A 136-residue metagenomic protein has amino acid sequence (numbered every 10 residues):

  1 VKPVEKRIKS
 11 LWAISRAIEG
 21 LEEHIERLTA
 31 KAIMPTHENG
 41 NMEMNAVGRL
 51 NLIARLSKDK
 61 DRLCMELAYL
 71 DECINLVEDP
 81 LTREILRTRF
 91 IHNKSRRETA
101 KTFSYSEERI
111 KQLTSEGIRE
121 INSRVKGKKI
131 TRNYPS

Functional and structural regions predicted by a protein language model:
V1-L76, E98, E116-R119, S123-S136: N-terminal interaction/assembly modules
L76-V77, S104: Short, conserved sequence motifs enriched in acidic/basic residues, glycine, and aromatics that mark functional "hot
V77-K94: Short amphipathic alpha helix immediately N-terminal
L81-T82, E107, K129: Secondary-structure boundary/capping signal
H92-R109: Helix-turn-helix DNA-binding module
